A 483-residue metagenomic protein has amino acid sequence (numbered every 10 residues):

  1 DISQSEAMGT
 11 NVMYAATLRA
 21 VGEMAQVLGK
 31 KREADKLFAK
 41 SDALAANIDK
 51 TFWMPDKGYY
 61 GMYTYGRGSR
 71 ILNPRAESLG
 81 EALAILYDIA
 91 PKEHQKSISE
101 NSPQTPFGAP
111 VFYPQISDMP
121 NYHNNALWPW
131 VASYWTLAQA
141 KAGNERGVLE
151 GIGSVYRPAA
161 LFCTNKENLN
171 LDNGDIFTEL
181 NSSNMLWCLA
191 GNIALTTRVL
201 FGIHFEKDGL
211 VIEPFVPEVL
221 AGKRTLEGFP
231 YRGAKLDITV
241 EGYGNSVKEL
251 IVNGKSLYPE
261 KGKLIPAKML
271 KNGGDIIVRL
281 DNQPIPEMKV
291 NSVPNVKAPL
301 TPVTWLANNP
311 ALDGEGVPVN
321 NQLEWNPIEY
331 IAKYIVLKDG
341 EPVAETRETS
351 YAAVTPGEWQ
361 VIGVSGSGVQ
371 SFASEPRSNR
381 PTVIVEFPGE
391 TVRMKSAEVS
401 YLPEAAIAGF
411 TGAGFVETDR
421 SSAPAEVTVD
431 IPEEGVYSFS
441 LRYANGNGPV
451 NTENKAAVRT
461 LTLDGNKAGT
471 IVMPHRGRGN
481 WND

Functional and structural regions predicted by a protein language model:
D1-E6, A46-P129, A160-G174, N272-G273 (+1 more regions): Extended glycan-interaction surfaces of carbohydrate-active proteins
M13-K31, G80-E93, S133-N144, L195-H204: Well-ordered alpha-helical scaffold segments within catalytic/enzyme domains
T105, Y134, A138-P310: Non-catalytic C-terminal accessory modules of carbohydrate-active enzymes
K248-L250, K333-V336, R459-L461: Short beta-strand elements bearing conserved aromatic residues within extracellular beta-rich modules
S256-P259, E341-E348, D419: Short beta-strand segments within Ig-like beta-sandwich modules, predominantly Fibronectin type-III
N295-Y330, G368-V385: Pro/Thr/Ser/Gly-rich low-complexity, intrinsically disordered linker/stalk tracts
Y351-S371: Beta-strand-rich modules
S378-D483: Extracytoplasmic
